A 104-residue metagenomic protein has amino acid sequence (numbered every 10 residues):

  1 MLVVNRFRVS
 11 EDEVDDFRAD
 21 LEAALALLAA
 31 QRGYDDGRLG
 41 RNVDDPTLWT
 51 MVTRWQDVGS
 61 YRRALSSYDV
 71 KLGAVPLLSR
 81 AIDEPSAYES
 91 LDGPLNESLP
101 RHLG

Functional and structural regions predicted by a protein language model:
L2-F7, R38-L65, H102-G104: Short, well-ordered beta-strand segments in beta-rich or mixed alpha/beta enzyme and ligand-binding folds
R8-D20: Short, surface-exposed ligand-recognition loops at beta-strand->loop->(often short) alpha-helix junctions that present
S10-D12, V58, S90: Generic structural motif
L25-D36, R54-Y88: An amphipathic, aromatic/His-enriched active-site/gating alpha helix that lines ligand/cofactor pockets
R38-T47, G73-G104: Glycine-rich beta-strand-turn "strand-cap" elements at beta-sheet edges
